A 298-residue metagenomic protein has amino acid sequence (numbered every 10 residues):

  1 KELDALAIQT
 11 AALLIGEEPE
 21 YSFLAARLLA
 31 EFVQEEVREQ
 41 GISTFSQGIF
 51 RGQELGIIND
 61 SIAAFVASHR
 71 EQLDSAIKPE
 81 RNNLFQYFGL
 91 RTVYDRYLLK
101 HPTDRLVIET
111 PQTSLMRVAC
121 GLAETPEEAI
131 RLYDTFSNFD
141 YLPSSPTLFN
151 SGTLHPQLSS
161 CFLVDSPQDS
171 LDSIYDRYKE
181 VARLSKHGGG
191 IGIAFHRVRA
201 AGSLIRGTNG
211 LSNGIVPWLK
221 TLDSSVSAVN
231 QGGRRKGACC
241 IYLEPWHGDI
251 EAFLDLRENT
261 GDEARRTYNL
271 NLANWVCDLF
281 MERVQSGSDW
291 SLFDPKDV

Functional and structural regions predicted by a protein language model:
K1-V298: Extended catalytic cores of very large enzyme megasubunits
